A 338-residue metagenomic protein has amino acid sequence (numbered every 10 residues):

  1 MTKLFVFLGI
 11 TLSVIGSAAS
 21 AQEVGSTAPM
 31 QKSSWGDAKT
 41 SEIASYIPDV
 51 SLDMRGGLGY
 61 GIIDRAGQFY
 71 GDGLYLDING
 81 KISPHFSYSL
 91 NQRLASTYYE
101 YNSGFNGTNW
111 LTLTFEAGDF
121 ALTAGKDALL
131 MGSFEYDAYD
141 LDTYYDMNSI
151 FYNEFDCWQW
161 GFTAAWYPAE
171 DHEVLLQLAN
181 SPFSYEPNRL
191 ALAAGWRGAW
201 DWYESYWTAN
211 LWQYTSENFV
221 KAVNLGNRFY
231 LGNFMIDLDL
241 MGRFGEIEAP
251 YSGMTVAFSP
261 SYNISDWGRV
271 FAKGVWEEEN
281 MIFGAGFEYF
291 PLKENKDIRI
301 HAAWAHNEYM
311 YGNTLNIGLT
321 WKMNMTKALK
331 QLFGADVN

Functional and structural regions predicted by a protein language model:
M1-L4: Positively charged n-region of N-terminal signal peptides that target proteins for export
F7-I15: Bacterial N-terminal signal peptides
S20-L122, A164-H172, N188, R228-Y230 (+4 more regions): Beta-barrel outer-membrane channel/assembly domains of diderm bacteria
S34-S51, L192-I282, Y289: Detector for outer-membrane/organellar transmembrane beta-barrel domains, recognizing the amphipathic beta-strand
R55-I63, Y99-Y101, A121-R197, W207-L211 (+2 more regions): Surface-exposed coil loops of outer-membrane beta-barrel proteins
G56-D64, G73-Y75, P84, Q92-Y98 (+12 more regions): Transmembrane beta-strands of outer-membrane beta-barrel pores
G67-L74, G104-N109, D156-W160, N188-L192 (+4 more regions): Residues that define the transmembrane beta-barrel architecture of outer-membrane proteins
H85, L90-N91, Y139-D146, A169-L178 (+3 more regions): Flexible, solvent-exposed coil segments and beta strand-coil junctions, predominantly the extracellular/periplasmic
